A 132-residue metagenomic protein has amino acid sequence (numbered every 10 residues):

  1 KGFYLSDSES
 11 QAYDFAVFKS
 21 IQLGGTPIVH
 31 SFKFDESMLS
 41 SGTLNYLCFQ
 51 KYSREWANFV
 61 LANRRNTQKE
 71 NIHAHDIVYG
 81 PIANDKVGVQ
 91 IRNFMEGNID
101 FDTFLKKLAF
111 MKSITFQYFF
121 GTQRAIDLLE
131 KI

Functional and structural regions predicted by a protein language model:
K1-K19: Extended catalytic/binding region for NAD+/ADP-ribose chemistry, centered on the ART fold
Y13-D14, F18-I132: Conserved NAD+-utilizing ADP-ribose enzyme module
